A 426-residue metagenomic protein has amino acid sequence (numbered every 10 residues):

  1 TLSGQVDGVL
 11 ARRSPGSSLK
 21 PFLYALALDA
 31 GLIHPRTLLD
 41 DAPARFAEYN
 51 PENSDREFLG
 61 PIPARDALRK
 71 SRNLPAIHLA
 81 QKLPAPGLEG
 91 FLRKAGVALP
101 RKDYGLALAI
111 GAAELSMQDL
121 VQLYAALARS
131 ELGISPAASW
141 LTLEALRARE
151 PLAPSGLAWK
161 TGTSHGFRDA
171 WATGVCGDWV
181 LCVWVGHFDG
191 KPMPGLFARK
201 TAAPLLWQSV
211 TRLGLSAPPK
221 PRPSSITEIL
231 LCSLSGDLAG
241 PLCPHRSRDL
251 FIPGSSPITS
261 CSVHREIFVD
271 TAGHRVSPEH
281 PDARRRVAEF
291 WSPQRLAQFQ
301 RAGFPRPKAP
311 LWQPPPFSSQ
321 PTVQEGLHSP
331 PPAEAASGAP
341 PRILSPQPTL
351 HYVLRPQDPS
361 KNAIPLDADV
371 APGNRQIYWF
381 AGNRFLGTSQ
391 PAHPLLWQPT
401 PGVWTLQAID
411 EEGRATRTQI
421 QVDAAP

Functional and structural regions predicted by a protein language model:
T1-S3, G174: A short, well-structured edge-of-sheet supersecondary motif
Q5-R13, P51-D55, P63, L74-A80 (+2 more regions): Second-shell loop/turn segments in exported
R12-L39, A67, L120-A125, V183 (+3 more regions): Active-site SXXK
I33-L88, G105, R129-A148: Conserved catalytic neighborhood of penicillin-recognizing serine enzymes
R36, P100-L108, A217-P223: Surface-exposed patches in mature extracellular/periplasmic domains of secreted proteins
P43, A158, G162-P426: Soluble, non-transmembrane domains of envelope/secretory-pathway proteins that act on or interact with carbohydrate
L83-P100: Short, charged, amphipathic alpha-helices and their helix-cap/turn boundaries
A95-W140, E144-R149, A158-G166, A170-G174 (+2 more regions): Active-site-proximal helix/loop microenvironment of the serine DD-peptidase/beta-lactamase transpeptidase fold
